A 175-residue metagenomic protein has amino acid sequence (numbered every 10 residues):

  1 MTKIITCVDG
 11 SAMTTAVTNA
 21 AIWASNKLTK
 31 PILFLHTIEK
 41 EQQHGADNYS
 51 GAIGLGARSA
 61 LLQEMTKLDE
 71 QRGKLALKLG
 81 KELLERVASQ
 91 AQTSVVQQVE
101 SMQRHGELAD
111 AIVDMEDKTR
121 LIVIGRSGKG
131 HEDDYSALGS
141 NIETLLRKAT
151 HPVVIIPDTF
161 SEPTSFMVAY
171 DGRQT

Functional and structural regions predicted by a protein language model:
M1-T66, S161-T175: Small/aliphatic-rich secondary-structure junction motif
V8-D9, K74-L75, V99, K129-G130: Short, contiguous strand/loop micro-motifs
T14-A20, N26-K27, S101-F160: Gly/Ser-rich helix-loop-strand patches that form or flank binding pockets for ribonucleotide-derived cofactors
P31, Q97, P152: Residue-level detector of anion-binding/catalytic polar loops
E39-Q42, E70-I122: Structural beta-alpha unit
G56-L61, K81-L84, V113-M115, P152-V153: Short hydrophobic/aromatic-rich motifs at helix boundaries and adjacent loops
A60-M65, E85-A88, K118-R120, I155-D158: Short amphipathic alpha-helical segments, especially helix-boundary/capping motifs
L75, A137, D171-Q174: Alpha-helix N-cap and loop-to-helix initiation/capping positions
